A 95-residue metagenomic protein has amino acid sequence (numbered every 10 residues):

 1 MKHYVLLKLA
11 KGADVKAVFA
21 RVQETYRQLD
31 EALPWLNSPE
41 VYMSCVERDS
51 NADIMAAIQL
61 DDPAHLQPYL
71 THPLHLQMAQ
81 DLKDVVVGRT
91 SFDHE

Functional and structural regions predicted by a protein language model:
M1-K2, E95: Absolute protein N-terminus
K2-L9, M43-L70: Short, well-ordered beta-strand segments in beta-rich or mixed alpha/beta enzyme and ligand-binding folds
A13-E40, L74-L82: Short amphipathic alpha-helical segments
Q28-M55, S91-H94: Short, glycine- and small/hydrophobic-rich beta-strand elements in well-ordered beta-sheets
L60-R89: C-terminal structural segments of small proteins and small subunits
